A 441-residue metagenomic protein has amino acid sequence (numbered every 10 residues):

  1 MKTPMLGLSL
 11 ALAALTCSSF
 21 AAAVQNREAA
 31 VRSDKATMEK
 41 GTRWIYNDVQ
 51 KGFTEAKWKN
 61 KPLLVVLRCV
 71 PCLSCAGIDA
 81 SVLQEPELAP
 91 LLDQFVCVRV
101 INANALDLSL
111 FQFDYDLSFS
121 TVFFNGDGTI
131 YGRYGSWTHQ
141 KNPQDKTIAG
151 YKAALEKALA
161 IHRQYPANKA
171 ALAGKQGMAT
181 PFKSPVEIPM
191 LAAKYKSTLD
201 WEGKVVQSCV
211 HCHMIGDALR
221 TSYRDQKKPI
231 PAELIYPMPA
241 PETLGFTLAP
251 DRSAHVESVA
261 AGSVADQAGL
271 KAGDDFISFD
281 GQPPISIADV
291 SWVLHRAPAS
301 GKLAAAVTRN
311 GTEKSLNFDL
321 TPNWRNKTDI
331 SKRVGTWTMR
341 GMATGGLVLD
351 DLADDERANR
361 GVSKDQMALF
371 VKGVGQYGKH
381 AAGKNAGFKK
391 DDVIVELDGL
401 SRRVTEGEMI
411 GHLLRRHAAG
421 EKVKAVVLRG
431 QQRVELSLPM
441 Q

Functional and structural regions predicted by a protein language model:
G7-S18: Bacterial N-terminal signal peptides
F20-K40, K152-W201: Post-cleavage N-terminal segment of exported redox proteins
I45-K61: A short beta-strand-turn-helix
I45-Y46, L67-V70, L88-L106: Thiol-based oxidoreductase modules, predominantly thioredoxin-like and allied folds used for disulfide exchange
L64-A76, V206-G216: The canonical Cys-X-X-Cys-His
S74-L91: Typically the conserved alpha-helix immediately C-terminal to a functionally engaged Cys/Sec in thioredoxin-like
S118-W137: A short, hydrophobic beta-strand/beta-hairpin element that forms part of a small beta-sheet core
K183-Q441: C-terminal recognition in membrane/secretory proteostasis and scaffolding
